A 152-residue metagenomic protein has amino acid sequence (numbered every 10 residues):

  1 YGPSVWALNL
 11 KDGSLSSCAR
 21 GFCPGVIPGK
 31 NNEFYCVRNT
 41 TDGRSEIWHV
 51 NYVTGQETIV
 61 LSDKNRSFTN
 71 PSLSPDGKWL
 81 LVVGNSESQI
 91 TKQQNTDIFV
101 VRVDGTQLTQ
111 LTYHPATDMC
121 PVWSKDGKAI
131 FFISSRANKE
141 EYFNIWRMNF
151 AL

Functional and structural regions predicted by a protein language model:
Y1-P3, N39-S45, Q89-T96, N138-F143: Short, solvent-exposed loop/turn segments at conserved positions within beta-propeller repeat blades
Y1-V5, S17-C23, I27, F34-E46: Solenoidal tandem-repeat scaffolds enriched in leucines and small polar residues
A7-C23, V50-T69, F99-T117, M148-L152: Multi-bladed beta-propeller domains
G25-I27, S72, V122: Conserved beta-strand position repeated across blades of beta-propeller domains
P28-N31, P75-D76, K125-D126: Residue-level detector of Asp-centered blade-edge/turn motifs that repeat once per structural unit in beta-propeller
F34-V37, W79-G84, A129-S134: Residue position within the beta-strands of beta-propeller blades
T69-T96: Loop/turn-rich, solvent-exposed surfaces of beta-rich toroidal or solenoidal domains
V122-L152: Blade-level signature of beta-propeller repeat domains, shared across WD40, Kelch, NHL, RCC1 and BNR/Asp-box propellers
